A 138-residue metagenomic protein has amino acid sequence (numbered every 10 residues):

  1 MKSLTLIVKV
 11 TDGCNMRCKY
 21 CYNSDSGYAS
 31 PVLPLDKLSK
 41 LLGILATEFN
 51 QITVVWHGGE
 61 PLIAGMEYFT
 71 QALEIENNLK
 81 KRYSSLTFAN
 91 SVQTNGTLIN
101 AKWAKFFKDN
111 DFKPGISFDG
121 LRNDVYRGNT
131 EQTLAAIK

Functional and structural regions predicted by a protein language model:
M1-K2, S85: Extreme N-terminus of proteins, especially the signal/transit-peptide cleavage junction and the first residues
K2-D36: Canonical Radical SAM [4Fe-4S] cluster-binding loop centered on the CxxxCxxC motif and its immediate flanking residues
C14, C18, W56, V92: Conserved, mostly hydrophobic/aromatic
S39-G43, E48-V55, A64-K138: Radical SAM/AdoMet-radical enzyme domain recognition
G59-E60: Active-site neighborhood of divalent metal-dependent phosphoester/pyrophosphate hydrolases
